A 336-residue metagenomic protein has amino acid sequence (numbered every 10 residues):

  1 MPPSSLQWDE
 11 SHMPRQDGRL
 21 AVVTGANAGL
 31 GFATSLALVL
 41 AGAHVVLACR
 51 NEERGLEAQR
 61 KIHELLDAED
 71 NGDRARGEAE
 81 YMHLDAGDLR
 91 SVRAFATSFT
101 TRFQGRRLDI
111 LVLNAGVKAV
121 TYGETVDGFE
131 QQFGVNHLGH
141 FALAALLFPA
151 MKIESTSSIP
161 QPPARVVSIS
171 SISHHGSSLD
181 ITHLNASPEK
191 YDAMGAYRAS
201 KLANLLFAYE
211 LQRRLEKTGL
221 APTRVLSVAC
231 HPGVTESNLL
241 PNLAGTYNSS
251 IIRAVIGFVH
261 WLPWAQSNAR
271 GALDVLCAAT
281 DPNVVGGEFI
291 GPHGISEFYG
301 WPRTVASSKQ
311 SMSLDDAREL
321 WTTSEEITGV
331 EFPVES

Functional and structural regions predicted by a protein language model:
M1-A94, S98, R102-G105, D109 (+2 more regions): NAD(P)H-dependent oxidoreductase Rossmann-fold/reductase module
G25, A115, N136: Glycine-rich, N-terminal phosphate-binding loop of Rossmann-like dinucleotide-binding domains
A43, R76, E154-S155, Q161-A164: A short helix->loop->beta-strand "cap" motif at the edges of active sites that frequently abuts
E78, A119-V135, P188-D192: Short alpha-helical oligomerization interface
T100-T101, V135-P160, H174-S177, Q212-K217: Amphipathic alpha-helical dimer-interface segment in Rossmann-like NAD(P)H-dependent oxidoreductases
A115, V167-S170, T182: Active-site beta-alpha turn of Rossmann-fold NAD(P)-dependent dehydrogenases/reductases
T121-T125, E154, L179-D180, L240-P241: Conserved catalytic-core motifs of eukaryotic protein kinase domains, centered on the activation segment
D127-E130, G134-A142, A164, L202: Conserved internal alpha-helix in NAD(P)-dependent oxidoreductase domains
